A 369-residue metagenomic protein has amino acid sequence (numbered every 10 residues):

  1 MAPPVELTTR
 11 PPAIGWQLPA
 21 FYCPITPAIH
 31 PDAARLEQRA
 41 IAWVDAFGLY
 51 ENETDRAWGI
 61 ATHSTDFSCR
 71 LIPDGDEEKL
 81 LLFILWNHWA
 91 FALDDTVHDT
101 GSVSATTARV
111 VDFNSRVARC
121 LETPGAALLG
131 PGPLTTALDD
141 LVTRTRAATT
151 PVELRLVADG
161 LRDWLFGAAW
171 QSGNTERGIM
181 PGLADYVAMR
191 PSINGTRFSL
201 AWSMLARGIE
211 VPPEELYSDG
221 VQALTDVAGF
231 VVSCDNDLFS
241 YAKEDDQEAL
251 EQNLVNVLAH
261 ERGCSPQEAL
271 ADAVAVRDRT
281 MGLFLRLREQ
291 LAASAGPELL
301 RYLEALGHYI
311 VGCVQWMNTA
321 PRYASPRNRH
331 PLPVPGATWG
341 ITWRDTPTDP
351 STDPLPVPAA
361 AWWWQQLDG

Functional and structural regions predicted by a protein language model:
M1-G369: Alpha-helical, largely C-terminal catalytic domains that coordinate divalent metal ions via clustered Asp/Glu/His
